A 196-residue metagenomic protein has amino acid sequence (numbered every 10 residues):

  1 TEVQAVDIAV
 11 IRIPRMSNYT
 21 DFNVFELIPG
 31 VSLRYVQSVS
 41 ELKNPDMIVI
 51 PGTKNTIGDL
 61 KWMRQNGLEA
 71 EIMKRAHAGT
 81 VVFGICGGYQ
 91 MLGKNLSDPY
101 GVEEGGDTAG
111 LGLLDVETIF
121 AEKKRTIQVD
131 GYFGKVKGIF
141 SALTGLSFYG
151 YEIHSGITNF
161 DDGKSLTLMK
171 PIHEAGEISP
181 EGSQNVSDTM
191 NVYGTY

Functional and structural regions predicted by a protein language model:
T1-R34, V39-D46, E117-Y196: C-terminal lobe/tail of nucleotide-utilizing enzymes
D7-G87, M91: Phosphate-binding active sites in nucleotide-utilizing proteins
T53-Y149: Cysteine-nucleophile active-site neighborhood
